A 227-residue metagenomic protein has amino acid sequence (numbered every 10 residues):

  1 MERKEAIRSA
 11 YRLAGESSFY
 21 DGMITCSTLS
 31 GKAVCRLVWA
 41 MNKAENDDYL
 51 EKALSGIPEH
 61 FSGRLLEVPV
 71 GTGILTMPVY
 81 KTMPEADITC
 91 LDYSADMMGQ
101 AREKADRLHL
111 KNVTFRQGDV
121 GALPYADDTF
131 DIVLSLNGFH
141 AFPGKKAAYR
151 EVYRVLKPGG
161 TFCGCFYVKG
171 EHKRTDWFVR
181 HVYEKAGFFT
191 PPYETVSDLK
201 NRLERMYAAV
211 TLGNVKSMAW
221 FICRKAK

Functional and structural regions predicted by a protein language model:
M1-E59, P78, R180: Conserved class I S-adenosyl-L-methionine
A14, M23, L37-W39, K43 (+1 more regions): C-terminal alpha-helical "lid/dimerization" subdomain adjacent to the S-adenosyl-L-methionine
R64, G159-T161: Short glycine-centered segments of the SAM/dcSAM-binding site in methyltransferase folds
R64-A122: Class I SAM-dependent methyltransferase SAM/SAH-binding core
G121-I132: A short acidic, Gly/Pro-enriched loop at the edge of an enzyme's catalytic core that lines a small-molecule cofactor
I132-G144: A short SAM/SAH-binding and catalytic strip from SAM-dependent methyltransferases
K146-P158: A short glycine-rich, Lys/Arg-flanked "PGG" loop and its adjoining helix->strand segment in the class I
F221-K227: C-terminal lobe and adjacent flexible extensions of AdoMet/dcAdoMet transferase-like proteins
